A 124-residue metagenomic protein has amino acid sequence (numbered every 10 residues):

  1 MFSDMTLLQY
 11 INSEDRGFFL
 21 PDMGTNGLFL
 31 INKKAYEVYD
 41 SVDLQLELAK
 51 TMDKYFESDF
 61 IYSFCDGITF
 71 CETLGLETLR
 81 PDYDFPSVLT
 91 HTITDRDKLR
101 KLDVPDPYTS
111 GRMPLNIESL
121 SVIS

Functional and structural regions predicted by a protein language model:
M1-R80: N-terminal basic, low-complexity leaders that serve as flexible interaction/assembly modules and, when applicable, as
E77-S124: Active-site-proximal, glycine-rich beta->alpha crossover segments in alpha/beta enzymes that shape flexible
